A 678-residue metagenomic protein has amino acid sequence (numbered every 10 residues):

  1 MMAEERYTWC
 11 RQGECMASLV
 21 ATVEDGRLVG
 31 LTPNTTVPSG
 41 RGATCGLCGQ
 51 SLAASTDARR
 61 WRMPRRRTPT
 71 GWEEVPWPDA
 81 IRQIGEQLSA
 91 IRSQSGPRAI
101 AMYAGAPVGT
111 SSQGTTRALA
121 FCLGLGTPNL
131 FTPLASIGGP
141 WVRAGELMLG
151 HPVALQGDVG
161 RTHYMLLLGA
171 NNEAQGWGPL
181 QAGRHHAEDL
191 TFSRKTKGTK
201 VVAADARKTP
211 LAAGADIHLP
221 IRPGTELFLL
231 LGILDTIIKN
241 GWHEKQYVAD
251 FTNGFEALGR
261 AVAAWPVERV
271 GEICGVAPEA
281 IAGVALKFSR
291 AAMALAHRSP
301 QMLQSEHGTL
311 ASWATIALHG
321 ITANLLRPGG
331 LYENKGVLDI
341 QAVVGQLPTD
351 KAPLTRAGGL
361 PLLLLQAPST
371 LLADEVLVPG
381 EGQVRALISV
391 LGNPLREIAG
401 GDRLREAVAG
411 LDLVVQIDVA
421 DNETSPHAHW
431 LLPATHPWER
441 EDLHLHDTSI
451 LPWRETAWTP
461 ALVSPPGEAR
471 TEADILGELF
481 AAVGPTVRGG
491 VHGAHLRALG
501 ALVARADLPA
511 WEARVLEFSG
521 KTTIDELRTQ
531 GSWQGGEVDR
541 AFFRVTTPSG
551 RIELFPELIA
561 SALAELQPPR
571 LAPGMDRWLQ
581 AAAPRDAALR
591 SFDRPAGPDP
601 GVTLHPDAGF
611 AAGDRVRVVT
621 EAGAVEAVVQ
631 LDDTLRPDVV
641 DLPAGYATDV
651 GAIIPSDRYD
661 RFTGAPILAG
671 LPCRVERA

Functional and structural regions predicted by a protein language model:
M1-N240, A277, V390, P394 (+3 more regions): N-terminal export/assembly segments and adjacent metallocofactor-ligating motifs of anaerobic energy-metabolism
A3-R11, S18, A99, Y164-G214 (+3 more regions): A cross-kingdom feature strongest in bacterial/archaeal respiratory oxidoreductases
T70-G71, N240-P278, T459-A541, R617 (+1 more regions): N-terminal leader/propeptide and maturation segments of large enzyme subunits in energy/redox metabolism and hydrolases
T70-W77, V108-S111, P152-L155, P179 (+16 more regions): Hydrophobic alpha-helical scaffolding
Q83, Q87-I91, A120-G124, L168 (+18 more regions): Generic, well-ordered alpha-helical scaffold segments in large soluble proteins
S95-G105, P133-A135, K245-T252, E272-I273 (+5 more regions): Short coil/turn segments at secondary-structure boundaries
E244-K245, I281, L295-A296, A323-N334 (+8 more regions): Acidic/polar loop patches that form or flank catalytic/metal-binding clefts of enzymes that bind anionic ligands
S289-E381, S532, E553: A glycine-rich, hydrophobic/aromatic-adjacent loop/helix-cap motif
